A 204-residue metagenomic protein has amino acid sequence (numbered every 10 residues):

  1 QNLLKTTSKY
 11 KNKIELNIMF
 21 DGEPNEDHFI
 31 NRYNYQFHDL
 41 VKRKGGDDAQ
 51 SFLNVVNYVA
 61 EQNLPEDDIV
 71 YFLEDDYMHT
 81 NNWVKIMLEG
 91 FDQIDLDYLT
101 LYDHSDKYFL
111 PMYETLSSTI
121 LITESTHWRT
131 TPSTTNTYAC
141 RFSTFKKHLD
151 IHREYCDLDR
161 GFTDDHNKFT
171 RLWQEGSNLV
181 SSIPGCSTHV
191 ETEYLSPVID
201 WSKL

Functional and structural regions predicted by a protein language model:
Q1, K44-V55, H79, T134 (+1 more regions): Phosphate/oxyanion-binding active-site loops and adjacent basic polyanion-contact surfaces
Q1-K13: Short, acidic, metal-binding catalytic loop of nucleotide-sugar glycosyltransferases
E15-N17, V180: A structural signal for isolated positions on well-ordered beta-strands in alpha/beta enzyme cores
M19-D68: Active-site-proximal specificity loops/subdomain of glycosyltransferases
D21-N25, G45-A49, D76-M78, H104-K107 (+2 more regions): Short, solvent-exposed loop/turn segments at secondary-structure junctions
E66-M78: Short beta-strand-to-loop acidic/aromatic patch adjacent to the donor-nucleotide binding site
M78-H152: Conserved catalytic core of nucleotide-sugar-dependent glycosyltransferases
F142-L204: C-terminal catalytic/acceptor-binding lobe
